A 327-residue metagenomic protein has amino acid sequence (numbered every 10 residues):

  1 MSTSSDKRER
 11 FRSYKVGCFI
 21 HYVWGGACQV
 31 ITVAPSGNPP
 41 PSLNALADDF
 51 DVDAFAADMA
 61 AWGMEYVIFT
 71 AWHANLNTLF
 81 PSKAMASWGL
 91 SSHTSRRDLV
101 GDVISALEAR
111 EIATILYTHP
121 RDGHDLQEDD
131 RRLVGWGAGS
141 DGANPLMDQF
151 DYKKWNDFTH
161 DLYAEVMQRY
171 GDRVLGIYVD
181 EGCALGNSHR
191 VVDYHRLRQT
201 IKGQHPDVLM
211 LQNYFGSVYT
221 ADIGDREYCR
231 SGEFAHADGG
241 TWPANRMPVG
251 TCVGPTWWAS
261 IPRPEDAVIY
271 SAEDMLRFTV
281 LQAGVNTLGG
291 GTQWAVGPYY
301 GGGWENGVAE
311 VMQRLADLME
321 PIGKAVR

Functional and structural regions predicted by a protein language model:
M1-R327: Mature catalytic domains of secreted/periplasmic carbohydrate-active enzymes
